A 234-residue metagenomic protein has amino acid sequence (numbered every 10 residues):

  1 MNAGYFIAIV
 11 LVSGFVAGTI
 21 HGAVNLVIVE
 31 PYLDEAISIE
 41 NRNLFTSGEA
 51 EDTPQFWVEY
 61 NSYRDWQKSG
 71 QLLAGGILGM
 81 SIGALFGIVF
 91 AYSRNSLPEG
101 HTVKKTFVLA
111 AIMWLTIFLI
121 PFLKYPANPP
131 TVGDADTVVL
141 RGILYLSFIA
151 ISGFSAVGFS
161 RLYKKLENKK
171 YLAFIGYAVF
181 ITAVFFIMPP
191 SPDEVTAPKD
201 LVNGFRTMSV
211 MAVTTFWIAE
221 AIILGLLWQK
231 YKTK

Functional and structural regions predicted by a protein language model:
M1-K234: Juxtamembrane/disordered regions of integral membrane proteins
